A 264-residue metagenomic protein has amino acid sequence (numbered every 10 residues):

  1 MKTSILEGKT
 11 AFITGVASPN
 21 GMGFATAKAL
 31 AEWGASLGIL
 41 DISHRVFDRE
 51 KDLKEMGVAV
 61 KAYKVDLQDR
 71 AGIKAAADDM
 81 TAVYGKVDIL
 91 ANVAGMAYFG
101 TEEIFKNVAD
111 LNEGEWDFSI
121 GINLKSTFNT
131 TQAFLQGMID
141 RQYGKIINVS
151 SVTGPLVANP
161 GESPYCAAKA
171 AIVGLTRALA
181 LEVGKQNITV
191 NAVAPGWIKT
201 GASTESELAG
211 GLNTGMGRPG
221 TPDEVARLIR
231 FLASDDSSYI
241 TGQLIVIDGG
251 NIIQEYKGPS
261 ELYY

Functional and structural regions predicted by a protein language model:
S4-G38: Canonical Rossmann dinucleotide-binding motif of NAD(H)/NADP(H)-dependent dehydrogenases/reductases, specifically
A75-A82, T101-D110, G114-G121: Active-site Tyr-X3-Lys motif and surrounding loop/helix of classical short-chain dehydrogenase/reductase
D88, M96, A109-F128, Y143 (+3 more regions): Catalytic Tyr-X3-Lys loop
T131, A168, T176: Active-site helix of classical SDR
Q136, P155, L181-E182, S238: Alpha-helical segment proximal to the catalytic Tyr-Lys
G184, T189, I240-G242: Short, small/polar-rich loop/turn modules that mediate ligand/substrate recognition or access, typified
T214-V225, D236: A conserved structural motif in NAD(P)-dependent oxidoreductases
R230, T241-Y264: Short C-terminal tail/terminal secondary-structure segment of NAD(P)H-dependent dehydrogenase/reductase domains
